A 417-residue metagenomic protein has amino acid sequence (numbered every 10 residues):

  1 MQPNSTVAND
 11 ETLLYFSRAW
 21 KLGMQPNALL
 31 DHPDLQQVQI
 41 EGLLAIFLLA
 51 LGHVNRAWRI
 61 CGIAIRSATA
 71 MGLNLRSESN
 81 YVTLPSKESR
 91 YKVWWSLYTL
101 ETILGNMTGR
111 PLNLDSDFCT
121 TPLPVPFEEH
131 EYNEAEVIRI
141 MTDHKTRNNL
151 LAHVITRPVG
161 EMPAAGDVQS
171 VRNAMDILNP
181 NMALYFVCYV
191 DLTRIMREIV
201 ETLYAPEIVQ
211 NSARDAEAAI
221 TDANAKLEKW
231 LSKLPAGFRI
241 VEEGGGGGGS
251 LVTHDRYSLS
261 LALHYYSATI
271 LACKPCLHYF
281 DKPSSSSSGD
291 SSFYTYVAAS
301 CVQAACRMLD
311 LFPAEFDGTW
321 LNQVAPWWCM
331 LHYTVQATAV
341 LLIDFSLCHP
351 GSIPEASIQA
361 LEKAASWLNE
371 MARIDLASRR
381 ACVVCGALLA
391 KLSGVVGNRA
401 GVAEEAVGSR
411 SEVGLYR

Functional and structural regions predicted by a protein language model:
M1-P122, P126, A174-K229, K233 (+2 more regions): Extended, leucine-rich alpha-helical cores of fungal transcription factors
F127, E136-R172, D222, S286 (+4 more regions): C-terminal, low-complexity intrinsically disordered regions in eukaryotic proteins
E129-E131: Conserved, structured regulatory domains from eukaryotic proteins
